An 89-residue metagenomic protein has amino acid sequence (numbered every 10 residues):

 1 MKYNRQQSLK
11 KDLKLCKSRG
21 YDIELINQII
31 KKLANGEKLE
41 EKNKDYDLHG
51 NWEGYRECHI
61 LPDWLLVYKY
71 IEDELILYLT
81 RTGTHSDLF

Functional and structural regions predicted by a protein language model:
M1-Y3, A34: A short, ordered amphipathic alpha-helix with a cationic face
K2, S8-K10, I23, Q28 (+3 more regions): Enriched for short, Lys/Arg-rich terminal
K11-R19: Surface-exposed, Lys/Arg-rich phosphate-binding patches that contact polyanionic backbones
K14, E53, D73: Residue-level marker of positions within ordered structural domains that often coincide with functionally constrained
R19-L39: A short, compositionally biased N-terminal segment around positions ~18-40 that is enriched in charged/polar residues
K32-H59: A short, surface-exposed loop/turn module that caps and links secondary-structure elements
